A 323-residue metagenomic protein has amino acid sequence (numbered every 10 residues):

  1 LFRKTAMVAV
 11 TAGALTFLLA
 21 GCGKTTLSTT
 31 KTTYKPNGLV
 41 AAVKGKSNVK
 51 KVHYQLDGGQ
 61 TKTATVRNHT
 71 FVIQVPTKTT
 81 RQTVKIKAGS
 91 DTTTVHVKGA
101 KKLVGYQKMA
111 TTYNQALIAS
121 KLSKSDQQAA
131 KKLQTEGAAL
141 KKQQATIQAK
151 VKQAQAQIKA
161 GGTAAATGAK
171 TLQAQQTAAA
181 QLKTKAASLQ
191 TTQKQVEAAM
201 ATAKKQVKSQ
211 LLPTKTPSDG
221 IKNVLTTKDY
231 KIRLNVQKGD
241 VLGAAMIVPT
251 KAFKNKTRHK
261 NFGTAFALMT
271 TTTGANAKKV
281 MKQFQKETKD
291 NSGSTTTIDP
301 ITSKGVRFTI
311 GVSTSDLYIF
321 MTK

Functional and structural regions predicted by a protein language model:
L1-L27: Sec-dependent N-terminal signal peptides of Gram-positive bacterial secreted proteins and lipoproteins
T26-S28, T32-V104: Ser/Thr-rich low-complexity repeats and stalk/linker segments
K101-L122, K194-V207: N-terminal low-complexity, Pro/Thr/Ser-rich intrinsically disordered segments that act as propeptides or flexible
Q107-A149, G220-K222: Compositionally biased low-complexity segments at domain edges in trafficked proteins and select soluble regulators
S125-K132, V196, M200-K204, P213-T216 (+1 more regions): Short glycine-rich, low-complexity/disordered patches
L133-M200: Extended amphipathic alpha-helical heptad-repeat regions
Q206-R258, T295-K323: Amphipathic N-proximal alpha-helical interface segments
V236-T288: Long, charged/polar, surface-exposed segments that mediate recognition or autoinhibition
